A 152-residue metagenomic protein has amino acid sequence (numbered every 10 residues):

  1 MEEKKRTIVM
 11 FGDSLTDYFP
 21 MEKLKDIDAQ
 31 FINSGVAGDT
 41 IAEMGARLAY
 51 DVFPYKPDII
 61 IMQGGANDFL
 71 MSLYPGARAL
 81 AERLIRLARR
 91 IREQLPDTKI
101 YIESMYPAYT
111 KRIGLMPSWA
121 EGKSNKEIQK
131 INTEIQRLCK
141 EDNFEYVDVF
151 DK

Functional and structural regions predicted by a protein language model:
M1-I61: Serine-esterase "nucleophile elbow" of acetyl-processing enzymes
I27-Q30, A46-K152: Alpha-helical cap/lid subdomain in secreted, periplasmic, or secretory-pathway luminal O-acyl-processing enzymes
